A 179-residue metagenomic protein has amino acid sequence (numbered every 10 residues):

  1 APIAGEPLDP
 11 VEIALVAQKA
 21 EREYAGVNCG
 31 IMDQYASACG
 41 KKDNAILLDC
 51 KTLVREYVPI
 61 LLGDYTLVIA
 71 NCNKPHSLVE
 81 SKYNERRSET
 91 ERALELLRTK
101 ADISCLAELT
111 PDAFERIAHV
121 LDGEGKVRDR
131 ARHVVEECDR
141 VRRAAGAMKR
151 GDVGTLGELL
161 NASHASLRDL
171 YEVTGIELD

Functional and structural regions predicted by a protein language model:
A1-I60: Gly/Ser-rich oxyanion-binding loop with an adjacent helix/lid that shapes the negatively charged ligand pocket
N44-D179: C-terminal nucleotide
